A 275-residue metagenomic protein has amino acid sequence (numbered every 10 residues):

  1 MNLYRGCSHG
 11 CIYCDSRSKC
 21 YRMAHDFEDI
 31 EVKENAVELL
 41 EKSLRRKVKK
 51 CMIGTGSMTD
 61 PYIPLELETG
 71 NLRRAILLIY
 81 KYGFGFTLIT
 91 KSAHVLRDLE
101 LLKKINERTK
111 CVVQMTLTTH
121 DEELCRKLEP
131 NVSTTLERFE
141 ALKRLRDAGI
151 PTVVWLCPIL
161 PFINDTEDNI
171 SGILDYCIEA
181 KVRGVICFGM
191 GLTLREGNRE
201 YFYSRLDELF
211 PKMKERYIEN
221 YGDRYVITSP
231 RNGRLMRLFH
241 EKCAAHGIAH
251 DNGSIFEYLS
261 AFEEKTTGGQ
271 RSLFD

Functional and structural regions predicted by a protein language model:
M1-Q114, T118-R126, T135-F139: Conserved Radical SAM active-site core
V32, H94-L96, P161-N164, T193: Acidic-and-aromatic substrate-binding clefts and catalytic sites of carbohydrate-active enzymes
T69-G70, K103-M115, N164-K181, L206-L209: Short, electropositive alpha-helical surface patch
G83-F84, I150, V182: A structural motif
K103-N106, L142-D147, H240, A244: Surface-exposed amphipathic alpha-helices with a cationic face
H120-E122, E129-N131, R144-T166, G189-L192: Conserved strand-turn element in the central/C-terminal portion of the radical SAM core barrel that lines
D168-D275: Auxiliary Fe-S-binding modules of radical SAM enzymes
